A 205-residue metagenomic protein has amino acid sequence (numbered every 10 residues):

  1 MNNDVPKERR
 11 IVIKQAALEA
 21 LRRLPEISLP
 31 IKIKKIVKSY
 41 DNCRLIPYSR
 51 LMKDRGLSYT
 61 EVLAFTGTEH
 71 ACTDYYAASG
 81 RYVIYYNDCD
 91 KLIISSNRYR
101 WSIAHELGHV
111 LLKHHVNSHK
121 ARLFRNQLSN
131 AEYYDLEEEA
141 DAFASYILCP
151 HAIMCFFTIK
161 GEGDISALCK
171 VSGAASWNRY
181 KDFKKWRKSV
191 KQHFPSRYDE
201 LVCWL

Functional and structural regions predicted by a protein language model:
M1-L205: Active-site hotspot residues in diverse enzymes, especially metal/ion-binding acidic/histidine motifs
